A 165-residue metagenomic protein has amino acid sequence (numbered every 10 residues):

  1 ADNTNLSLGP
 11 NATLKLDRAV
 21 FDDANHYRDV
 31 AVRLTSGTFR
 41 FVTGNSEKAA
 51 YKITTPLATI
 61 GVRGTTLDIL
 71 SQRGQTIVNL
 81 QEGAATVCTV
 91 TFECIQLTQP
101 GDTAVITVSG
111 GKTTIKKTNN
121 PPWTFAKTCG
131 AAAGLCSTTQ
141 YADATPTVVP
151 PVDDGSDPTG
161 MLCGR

Functional and structural regions predicted by a protein language model:
A1, N25-D29, I69-R165: C-terminal interaction modules
T4, P10-A49, P56, R63-L67 (+2 more regions): Glycine- and acidic-residue-biased ligand/ion/polar-headgroup-sensing regions
K48, K52, N119-N120: Helix N-cap and loop-to-helix transition residues
